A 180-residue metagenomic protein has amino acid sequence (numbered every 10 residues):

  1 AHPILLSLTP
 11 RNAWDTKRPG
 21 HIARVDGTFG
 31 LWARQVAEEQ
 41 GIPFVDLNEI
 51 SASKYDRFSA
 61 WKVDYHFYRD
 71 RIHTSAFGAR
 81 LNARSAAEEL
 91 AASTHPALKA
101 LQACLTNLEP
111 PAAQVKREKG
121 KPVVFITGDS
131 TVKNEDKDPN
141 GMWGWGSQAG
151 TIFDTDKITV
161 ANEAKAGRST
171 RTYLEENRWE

Functional and structural regions predicted by a protein language model:
A1, A33-A37, F153: A generic structural signal for well-ordered alpha-helical segments
A1, P10-A13, T172-E180: Oxyanion-hole/transition-state-stabilizing segment in secreted/luminal serine hydrolases and related acyltransferases
H2-S7, P43-L47, H73, N82 (+3 more regions): Structural recognition of the beta-strand scaffold that forms the well-ordered cores of secreted hydrolase catalytic
L8-A112, K137: Catalytic His-Asp segment of secreted/periplasmic serine-dependent ester chemistry enzymes
W32, W145, W179-E180: Tryptophan-centered motif/residue detector
A113-A164: Serine-esterase "nucleophile elbow" of acetyl-processing enzymes
E163-L174: Functional beta-strand-loop-alpha-helix junction segments that form "active/interaction loops" within catalytic
